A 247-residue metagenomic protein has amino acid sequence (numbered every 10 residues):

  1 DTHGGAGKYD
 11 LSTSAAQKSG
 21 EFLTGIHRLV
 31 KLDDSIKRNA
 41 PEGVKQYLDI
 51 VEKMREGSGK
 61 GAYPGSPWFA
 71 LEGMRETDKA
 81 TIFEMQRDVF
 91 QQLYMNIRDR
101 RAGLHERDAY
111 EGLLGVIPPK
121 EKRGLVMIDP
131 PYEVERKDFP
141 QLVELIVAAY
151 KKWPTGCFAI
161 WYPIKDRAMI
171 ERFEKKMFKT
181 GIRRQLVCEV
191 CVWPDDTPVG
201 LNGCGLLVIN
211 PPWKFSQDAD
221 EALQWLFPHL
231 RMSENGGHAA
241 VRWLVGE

Functional and structural regions predicted by a protein language model:
D1-E247: Class I S-adenosyl-L-methionine-dependent methyltransferase catalytic core
